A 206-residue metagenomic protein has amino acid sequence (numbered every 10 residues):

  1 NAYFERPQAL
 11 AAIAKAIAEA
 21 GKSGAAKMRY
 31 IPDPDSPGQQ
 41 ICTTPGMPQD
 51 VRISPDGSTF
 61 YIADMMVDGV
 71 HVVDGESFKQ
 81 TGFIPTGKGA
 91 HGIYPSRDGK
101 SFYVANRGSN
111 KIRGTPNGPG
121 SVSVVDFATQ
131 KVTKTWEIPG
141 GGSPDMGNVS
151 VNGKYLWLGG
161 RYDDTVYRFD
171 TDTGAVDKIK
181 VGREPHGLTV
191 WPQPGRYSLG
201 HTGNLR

Functional and structural regions predicted by a protein language model:
N1-R206: Predominantly soluble domains enriched in secretory-pathway, periplasmic, or organellar proteins
